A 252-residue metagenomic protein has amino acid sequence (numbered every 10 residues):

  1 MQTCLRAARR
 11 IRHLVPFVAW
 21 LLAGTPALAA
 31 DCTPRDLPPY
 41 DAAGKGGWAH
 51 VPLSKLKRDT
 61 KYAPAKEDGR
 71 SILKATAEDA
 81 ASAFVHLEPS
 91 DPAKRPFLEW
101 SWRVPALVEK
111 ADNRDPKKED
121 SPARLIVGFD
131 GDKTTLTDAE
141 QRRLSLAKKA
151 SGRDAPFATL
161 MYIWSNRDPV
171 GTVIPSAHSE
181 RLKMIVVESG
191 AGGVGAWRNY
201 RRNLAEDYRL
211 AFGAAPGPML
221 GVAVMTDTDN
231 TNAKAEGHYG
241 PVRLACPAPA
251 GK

Functional and structural regions predicted by a protein language model:
M1-I11: N-terminal secretory signal peptides that target proteins for export/translocation
R12-T25: Bacterial N-terminal signal peptides
A29-K55, D138-R143: Extracellular carbohydrate-recognition regions
T60-S82: Short carbohydrate-recognition loop motifs
A75-R95, A106-K110, S179-E188: Secreted extracellular polysaccharide-interacting domains
D120, R124, D130-H178: Extracellular/luminal beta-rich ligand-recognition and adhesion surfaces characterized by aromatic-Gly/Pro-enriched
P122-L125, E180-G190, V194-N232: Extracellular beta-strand ligand-recognition surfaces/modules
V222, V242-L244: Extracellular beta-strand elements of beta-rich domains used for carbohydrate recognition/degradation or cell-matrix
